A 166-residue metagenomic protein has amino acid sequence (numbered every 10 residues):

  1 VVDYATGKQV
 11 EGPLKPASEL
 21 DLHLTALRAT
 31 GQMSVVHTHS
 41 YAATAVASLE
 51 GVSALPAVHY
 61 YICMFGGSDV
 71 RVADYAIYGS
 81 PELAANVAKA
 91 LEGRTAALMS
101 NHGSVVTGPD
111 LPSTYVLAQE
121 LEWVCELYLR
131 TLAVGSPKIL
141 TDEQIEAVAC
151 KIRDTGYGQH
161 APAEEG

Functional and structural regions predicted by a protein language model:
V1-G166: Glycine-rich flexible loops
